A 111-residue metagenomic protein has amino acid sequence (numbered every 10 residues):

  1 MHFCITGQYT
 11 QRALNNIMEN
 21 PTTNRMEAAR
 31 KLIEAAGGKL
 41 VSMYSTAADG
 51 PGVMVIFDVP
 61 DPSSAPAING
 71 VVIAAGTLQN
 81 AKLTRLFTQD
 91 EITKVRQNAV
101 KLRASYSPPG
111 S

Functional and structural regions predicted by a protein language model:
M1-E34, K39-V41, S45-P51, Q89-S111: Short S/T/G/P-rich N-terminal loop/turn motif that feeds into the first structured element of a domain
G7, V55-P60: Short beta-strand-to-loop capping motifs
N16, V55, K82: Short, flexible active-site loop motifs that bind/organize anionic cofactors or intermediates
D58-Q89: An amphipathic, aromatic/His-enriched active-site/gating alpha helix that lines ligand/cofactor pockets
